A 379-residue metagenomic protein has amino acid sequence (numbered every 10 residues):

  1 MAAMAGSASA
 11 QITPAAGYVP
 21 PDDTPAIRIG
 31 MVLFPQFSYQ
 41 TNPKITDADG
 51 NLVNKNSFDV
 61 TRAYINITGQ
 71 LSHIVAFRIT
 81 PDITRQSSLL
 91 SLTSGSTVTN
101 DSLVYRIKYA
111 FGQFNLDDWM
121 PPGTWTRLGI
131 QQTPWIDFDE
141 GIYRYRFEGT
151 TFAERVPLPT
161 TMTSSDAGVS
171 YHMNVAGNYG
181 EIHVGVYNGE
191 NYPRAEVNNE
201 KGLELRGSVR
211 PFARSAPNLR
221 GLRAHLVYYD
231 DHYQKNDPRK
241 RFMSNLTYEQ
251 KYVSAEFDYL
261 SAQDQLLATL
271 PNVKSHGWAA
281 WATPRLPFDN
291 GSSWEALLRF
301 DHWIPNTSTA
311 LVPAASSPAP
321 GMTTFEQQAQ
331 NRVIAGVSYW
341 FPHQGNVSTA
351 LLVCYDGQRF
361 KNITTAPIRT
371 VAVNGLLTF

Functional and structural regions predicted by a protein language model:
A5-S7: N-terminal signal peptide c-region/cleavage motif recognized by signal peptidases
P14-N42, L52-Y192, V197-E204, S208-S215 (+3 more regions): Outer membrane beta-barrel
D22, Q40-I45, G50-N54, S72 (+6 more regions): Outer-membrane beta-barrel pore domains
